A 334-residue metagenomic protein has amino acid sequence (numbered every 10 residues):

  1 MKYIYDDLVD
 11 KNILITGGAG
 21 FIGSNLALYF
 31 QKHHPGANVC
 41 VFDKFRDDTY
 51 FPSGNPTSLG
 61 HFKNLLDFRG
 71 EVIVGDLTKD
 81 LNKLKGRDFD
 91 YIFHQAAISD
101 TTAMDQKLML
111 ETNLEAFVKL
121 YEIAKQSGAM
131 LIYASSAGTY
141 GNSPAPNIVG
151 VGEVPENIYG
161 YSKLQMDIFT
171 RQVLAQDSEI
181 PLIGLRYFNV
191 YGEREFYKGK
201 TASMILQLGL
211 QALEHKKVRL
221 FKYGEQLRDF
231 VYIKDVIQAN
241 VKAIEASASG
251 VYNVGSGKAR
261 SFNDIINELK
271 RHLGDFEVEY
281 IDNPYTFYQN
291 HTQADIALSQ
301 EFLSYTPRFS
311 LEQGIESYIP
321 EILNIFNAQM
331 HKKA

Functional and structural regions predicted by a protein language model:
M1, L213-A334: C-terminal substrate-binding subdomain of Rossmann-fold SDR/epimerase-dehydratase oxidoreductases
M1-I183: N-terminal Rossmann-like NAD(P)+-binding domain of SDR-like oxidoreductases, especially those catalyzing
L59-F62, D167, L206, N263 (+1 more regions): Short, surface-exposed alpha-helical segments at coil->helix boundaries
A97-T101, S136-T139, N189-E195, E225 (+1 more regions): Active-site proximal helix/loop that lines the substrate pocket of Rossmann-like NAD(P)-dependent oxidoreductase domains
N142-P144, E193-E195, N290: Short beta-loop-alpha junction of Rossmann-like oxidoreductase domains
P146-V154, Y191, S203, Y280 (+1 more regions): Short glycine/proline- and charge-enriched loop/turn segments that cap or connect secondary-structure elements
I158, I168-L227, I233-I237, E268-K270: NAD(P)-dependent short-chain dehydrogenase/reductase
